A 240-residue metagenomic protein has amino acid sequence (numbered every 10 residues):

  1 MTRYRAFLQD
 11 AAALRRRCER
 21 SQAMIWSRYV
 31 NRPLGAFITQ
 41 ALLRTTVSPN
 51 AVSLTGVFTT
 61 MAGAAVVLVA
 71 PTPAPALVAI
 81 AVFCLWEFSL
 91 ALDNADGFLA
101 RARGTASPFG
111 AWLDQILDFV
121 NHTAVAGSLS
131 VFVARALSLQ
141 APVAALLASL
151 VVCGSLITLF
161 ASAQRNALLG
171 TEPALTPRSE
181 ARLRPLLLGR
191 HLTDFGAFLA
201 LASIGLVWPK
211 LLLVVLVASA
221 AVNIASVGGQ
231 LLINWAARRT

Functional and structural regions predicted by a protein language model:
M1-T39, Q115-T240: A feature for the membrane-embedded catalytic helix bundles of lipid/isoprenoid biosynthetic enzymes
R20-Q22, T46, V52: Active-site flanking loop/helix segments enriched in acidic
T39-N50, G110, L187: Membrane interfacial helix-start motif at the N-side
Q40-A41, M61-L68, F198-A202: Alpha-helical transmembrane segments of multipass membrane proteins
P49-F109, A126, L212, L216: Membrane-embedded alpha-helical segments that form the functional core of polytopic membrane enzymes, especially those
P108-I116: Membrane-interface alpha-helices at helix entry/exit sites of multi-pass transporters
